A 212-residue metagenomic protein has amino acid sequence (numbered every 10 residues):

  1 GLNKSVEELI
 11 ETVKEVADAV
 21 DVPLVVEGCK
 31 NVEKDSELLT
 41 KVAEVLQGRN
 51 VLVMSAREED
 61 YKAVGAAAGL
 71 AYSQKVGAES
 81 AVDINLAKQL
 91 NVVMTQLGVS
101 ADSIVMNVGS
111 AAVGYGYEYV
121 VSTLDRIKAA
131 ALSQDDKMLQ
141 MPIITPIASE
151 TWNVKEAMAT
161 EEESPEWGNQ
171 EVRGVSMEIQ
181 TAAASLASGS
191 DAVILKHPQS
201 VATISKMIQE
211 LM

Functional and structural regions predicted by a protein language model:
G1-N85: Active-site beta->alpha loop and helix N-cap motifs at the rims of alpha/beta catalytic domains
E59-S200, I204: Catalytic alpha/beta core domains of metabolic enzymes, predominantly
I204, I208-M212: Short acidic, glycine/proline-enriched helix-loop-strand junctions
